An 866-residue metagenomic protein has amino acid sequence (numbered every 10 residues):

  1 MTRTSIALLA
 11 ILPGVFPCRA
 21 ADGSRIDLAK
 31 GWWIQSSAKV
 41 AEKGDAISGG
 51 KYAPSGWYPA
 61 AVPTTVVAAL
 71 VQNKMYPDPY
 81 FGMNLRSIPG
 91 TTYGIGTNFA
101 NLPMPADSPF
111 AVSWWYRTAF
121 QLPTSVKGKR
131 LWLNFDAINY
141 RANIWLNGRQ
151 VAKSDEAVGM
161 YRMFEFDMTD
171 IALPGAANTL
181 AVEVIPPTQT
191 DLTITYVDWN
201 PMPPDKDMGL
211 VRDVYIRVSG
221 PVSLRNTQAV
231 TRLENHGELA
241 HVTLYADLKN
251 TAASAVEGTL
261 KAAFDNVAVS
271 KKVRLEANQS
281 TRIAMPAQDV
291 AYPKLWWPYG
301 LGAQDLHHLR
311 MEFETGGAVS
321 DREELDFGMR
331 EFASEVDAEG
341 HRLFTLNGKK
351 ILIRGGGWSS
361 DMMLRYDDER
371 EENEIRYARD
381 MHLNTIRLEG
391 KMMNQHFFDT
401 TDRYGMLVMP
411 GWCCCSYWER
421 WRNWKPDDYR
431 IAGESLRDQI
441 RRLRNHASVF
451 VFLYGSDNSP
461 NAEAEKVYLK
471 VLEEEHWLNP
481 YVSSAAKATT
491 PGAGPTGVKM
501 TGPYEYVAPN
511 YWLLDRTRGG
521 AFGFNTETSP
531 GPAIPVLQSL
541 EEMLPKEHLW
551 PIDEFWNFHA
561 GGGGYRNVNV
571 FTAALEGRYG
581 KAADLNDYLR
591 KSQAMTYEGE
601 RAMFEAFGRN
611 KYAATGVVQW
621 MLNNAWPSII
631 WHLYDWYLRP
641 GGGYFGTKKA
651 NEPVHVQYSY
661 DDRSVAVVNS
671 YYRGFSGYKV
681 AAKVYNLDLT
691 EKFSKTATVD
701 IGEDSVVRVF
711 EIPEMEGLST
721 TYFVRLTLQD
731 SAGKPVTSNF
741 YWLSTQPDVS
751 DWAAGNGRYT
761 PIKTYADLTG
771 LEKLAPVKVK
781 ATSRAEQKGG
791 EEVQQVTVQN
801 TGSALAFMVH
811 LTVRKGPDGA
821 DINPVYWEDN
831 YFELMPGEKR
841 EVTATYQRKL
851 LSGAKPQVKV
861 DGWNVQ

Functional and structural regions predicted by a protein language model:
A20-T97, T179, E183-Q189, F327 (+3 more regions): Accessory carbohydrate-binding/adhesion or oligomerization-edge regions at the termini of glycan-active proteins
I26-D27, W33-E42, A61-V67, A111 (+4 more regions): Substrate-binding clefts and catalytic carboxylate motifs of secreted carbohydrate-active enzymes
W33-K39, A69, P79, M83-R86 (+5 more regions): Accessory beta-strand-rich segments of carbohydrate-active enzymes
I144-L146, L239-L275, T281-A284, R663-D700 (+4 more regions): Beta-strand-rich binding/interaction modules
L173-A177, Y245-V336: Extended acidic/polar, glycine-enriched regions that form or flank non-catalytic beta-rich accessory modules
P293-E323, P713-Y765, N823, T845-Q866: Terminal connector regions
E312-A378: N-terminal carbohydrate-binding accessory modules
T385-G563, M595, G599, A614 (+2 more regions): Substrate-binding/catalytic cleft of secreted carbohydrate-active enzymes, primarily glycoside hydrolases
